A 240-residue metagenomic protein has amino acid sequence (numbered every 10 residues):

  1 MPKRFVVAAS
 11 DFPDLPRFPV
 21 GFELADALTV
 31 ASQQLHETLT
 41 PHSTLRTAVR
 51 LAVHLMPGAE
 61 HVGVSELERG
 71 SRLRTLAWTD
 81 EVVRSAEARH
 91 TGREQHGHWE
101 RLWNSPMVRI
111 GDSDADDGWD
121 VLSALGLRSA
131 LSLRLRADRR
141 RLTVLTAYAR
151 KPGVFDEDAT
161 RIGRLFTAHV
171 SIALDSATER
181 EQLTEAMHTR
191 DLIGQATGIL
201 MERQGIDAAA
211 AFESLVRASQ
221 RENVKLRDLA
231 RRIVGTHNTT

Functional and structural regions predicted by a protein language model:
P2-P13, T160, R164-S171: Allosteric cytosolic regulatory segments
P2-R4, R17-T75, S85-A88, E222-V224 (+1 more regions): Helix-loop-beta substructure at the N-terminus of cytosolic sensory domains that couple signal/ligand detection
P19-E23, V30, H36, T40 (+2 more regions): Signal-transducing alpha-helical linker
E66-L67, T75, V83-D120: Regulatory sensory and allosteric helical modules in signal-transduction proteins and certain transcription factors
S129-R136: Short hydrophobic beta-strand micro-motif common in sensory/regulatory domains
V144-V154, D158: Short beta-strand-to-loop transition segments that serve as allosteric relay/switch motifs in sensory/regulatory domains
T178-T240: Signal-transducing coiled-coil/dimerization helices and immediately adjacent hinge/linker segments that couple sensory
